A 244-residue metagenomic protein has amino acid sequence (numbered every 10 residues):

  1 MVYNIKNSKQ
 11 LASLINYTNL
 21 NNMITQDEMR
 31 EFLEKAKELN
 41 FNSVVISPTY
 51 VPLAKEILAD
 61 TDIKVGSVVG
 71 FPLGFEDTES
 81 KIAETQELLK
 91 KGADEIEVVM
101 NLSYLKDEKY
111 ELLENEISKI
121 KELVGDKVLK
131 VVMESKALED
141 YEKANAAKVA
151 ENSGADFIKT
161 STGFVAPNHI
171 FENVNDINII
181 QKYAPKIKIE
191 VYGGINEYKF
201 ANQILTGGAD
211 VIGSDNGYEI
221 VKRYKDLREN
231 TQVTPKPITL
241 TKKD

Functional and structural regions predicted by a protein language model:
M1-K90, V149: Conserved N-terminal beta1-alpha1 strand-loop-helix module at the mouth
M1-V2, N216, K225-D244: Extended, intrinsically disordered, low-complexity segments
T18, S67-P72, K90-L105, N152-H169 (+2 more regions): Glycine-rich phosphate-binding active-site loops on the catalytic face of alpha/beta enzymes
M29, L33, V51-P52, T85-Q86 (+6 more regions): Generic structural signal for well-ordered alpha-helices, preferentially at hydrophobic/aromatic core positions
L33, K37-L53, F71, I96-E114 (+1 more regions): Glycine-rich, proline-tolerant flexible connector loops at the mouths of alpha/beta enzymes
P48, P52-L73, Y110-A137, N152 (+2 more regions): Alpha-helix-loop-beta-strand connector modules within alpha/beta enzyme cores
K55, E76-E87, L138-V149, N175 (+2 more regions): Catalytic cores of alpha/beta
